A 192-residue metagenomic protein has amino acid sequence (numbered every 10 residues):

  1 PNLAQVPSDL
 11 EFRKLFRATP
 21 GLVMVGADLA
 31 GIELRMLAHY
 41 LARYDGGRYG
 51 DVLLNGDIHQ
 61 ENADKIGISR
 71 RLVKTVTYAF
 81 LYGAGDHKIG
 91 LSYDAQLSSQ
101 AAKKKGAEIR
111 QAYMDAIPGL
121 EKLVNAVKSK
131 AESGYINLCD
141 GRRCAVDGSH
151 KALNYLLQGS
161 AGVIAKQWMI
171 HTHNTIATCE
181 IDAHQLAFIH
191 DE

Functional and structural regions predicted by a protein language model:
P1-G67, A126-E192: Acidic, glycine-rich two-metal-ion catalytic cores of nucleic acid-processing enzymes
P1-L3, I89, Q100: A metal-dependent, Asp-based hydrolase signature
G67-R70, S92-E108: Short, basic interhelical loop/turn and adjoining N-cap of the next helix at nucleic-acid- or acidic-partner-contacting
V73-L81, R110-Y113: Short alpha-helical scaffolding segments that buttress acidic/His motifs in well-ordered protein cores
G83-S92: Short, charged amphipathic recognition helices of the HTH superfamily and cognate SANT/SANTA-like modules
D86, A107-R110: Active-site-proximal binding-pocket segments
A112-L123: Short, basic alpha-helical nucleic acid-contact segments in DNA-binding proteins and DNA transaction factors
